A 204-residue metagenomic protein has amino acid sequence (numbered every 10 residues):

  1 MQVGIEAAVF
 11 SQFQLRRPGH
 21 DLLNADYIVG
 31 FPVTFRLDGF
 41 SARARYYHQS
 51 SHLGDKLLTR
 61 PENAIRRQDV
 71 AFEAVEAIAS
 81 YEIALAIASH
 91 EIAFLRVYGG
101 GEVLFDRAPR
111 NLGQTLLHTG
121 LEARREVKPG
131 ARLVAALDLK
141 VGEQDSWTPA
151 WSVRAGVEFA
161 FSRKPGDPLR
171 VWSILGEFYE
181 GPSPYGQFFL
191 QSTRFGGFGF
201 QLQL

Functional and structural regions predicted by a protein language model:
M1-G4, V134-D138, G181, G199 (+1 more regions): Bulky hydrophobic/aromatic packing residues
Q2-A123, F178-P182, F189-S192: Outer-membrane pore/translocation modules
E6-F10, G99-G101, A135-L137, R163-G166 (+1 more regions): Generic detector of short, locally flexible boundary/turn motifs and exposed helical patches
T34-S41, A64, V75, P129-L133 (+2 more regions): Short C-terminal domain-edge/linker segments immediately following a structured domain
S41, S146-L204: Predominantly the C-terminal beta-signal and adjacent terminal strand-loop region of outer-membrane beta-barrel
L112-R170: Intrinsically disordered, low-complexity segments enriched in Gly and acidic/Ser/Thr residues that form flexible
